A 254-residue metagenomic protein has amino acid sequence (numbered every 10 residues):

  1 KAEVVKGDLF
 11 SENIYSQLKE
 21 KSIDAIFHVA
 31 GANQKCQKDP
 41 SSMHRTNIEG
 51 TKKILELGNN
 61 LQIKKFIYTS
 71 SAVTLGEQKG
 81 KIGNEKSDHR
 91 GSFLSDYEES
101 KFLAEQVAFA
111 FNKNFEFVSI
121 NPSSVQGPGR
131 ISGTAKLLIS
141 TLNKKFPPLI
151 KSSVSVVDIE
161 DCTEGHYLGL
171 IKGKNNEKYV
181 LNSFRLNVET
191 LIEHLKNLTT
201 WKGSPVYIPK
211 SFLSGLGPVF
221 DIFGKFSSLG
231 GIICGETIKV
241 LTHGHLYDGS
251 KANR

Functional and structural regions predicted by a protein language model:
A2-E49, L57: NAD(P)H-binding glycine-rich loop region in Rossmannoid oxidoreductase-like domains and their noncatalytic homologs
A25, E49-K53, K65, L103-A104 (+1 more regions): Conserved cofactor-binding/catalytic machinery of classical short-chain dehydrogenase/reductase
S42-I48, G83, F93-E105, S124 (+1 more regions): Short-chain dehydrogenase/reductase
E49-D96: Conserved Rossmann-fold NAD(P)-dependent oxidoreductase catalytic core, especially the SDR/UDP-sugar
Q106-P128: Conserved beta-loop-beta element that borders a ligand/cofactor-binding pocket
I139-D161: A conserved pocket-lining segment of Rossmann-fold NAD(P)-dependent short-chain dehydrogenase/reductase
G165-I232, G249, R254: Mid/C-terminal beta-alpha module of Rossmann-like enzyme folds, strongest in SDR-family dehydrogenases/epimerases
